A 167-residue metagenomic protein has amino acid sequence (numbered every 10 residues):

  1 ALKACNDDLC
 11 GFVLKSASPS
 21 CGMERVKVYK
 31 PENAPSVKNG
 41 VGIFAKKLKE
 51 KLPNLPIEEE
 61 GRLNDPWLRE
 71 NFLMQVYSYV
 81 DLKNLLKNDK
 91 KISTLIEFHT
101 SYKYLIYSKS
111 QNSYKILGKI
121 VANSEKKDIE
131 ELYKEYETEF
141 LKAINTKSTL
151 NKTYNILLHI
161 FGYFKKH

Functional and structural regions predicted by a protein language model:
A1-A4, A17, A34, A45 (+2 more regions): A sequence-composition feature that detects small, non-aromatic residues
A1-K30: N-terminal glycine-rich phosphate/adenylate-binding segment common to multiple enzyme folds
K3, N33-Q111: Divalent-metal-activated hydrolytic enzyme cores
L9-L14, C21, L48, I57 (+2 more regions): Generic hydrophobic secondary-structure signal
C10-G11, G22, G40-G42, G61 (+2 more regions): Residue-identity detector for glycine
N84-Y163: Helix-loop elements that line ligand-binding/catalytic pockets
